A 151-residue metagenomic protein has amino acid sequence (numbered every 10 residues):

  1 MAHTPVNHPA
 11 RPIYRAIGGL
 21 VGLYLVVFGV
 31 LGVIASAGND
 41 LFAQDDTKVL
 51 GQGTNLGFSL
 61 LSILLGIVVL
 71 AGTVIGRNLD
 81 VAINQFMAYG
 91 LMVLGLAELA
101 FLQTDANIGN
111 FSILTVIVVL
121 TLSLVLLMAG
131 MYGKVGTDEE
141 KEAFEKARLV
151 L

Functional and structural regions predicted by a protein language model:
M1-F28: Cytosolic juxtamembrane helix and N-cap/initiation of the first transmembrane helix
L23-G53: Hydrophobic transmembrane helix segments
Q52-A71, V93, T121: Core segments of alpha-helical transmembrane spans in multipass integral membrane proteins
V69-A82: Juxtamembrane helix-break-helix junctions at the cytosolic face of small multi-pass alpha-helical membrane proteins
I83-L99: Hydrophobic alpha-helical membrane segments
L96-I113: Membrane-helix boundary connector in multi-pass membrane proteins
T121-K141: Membrane-water interface at the C-terminal end of transmembrane alpha helices
E139-L151: Short, highly charged, low-complexity non-transmembrane loops/tails of multi-pass membrane proteins
